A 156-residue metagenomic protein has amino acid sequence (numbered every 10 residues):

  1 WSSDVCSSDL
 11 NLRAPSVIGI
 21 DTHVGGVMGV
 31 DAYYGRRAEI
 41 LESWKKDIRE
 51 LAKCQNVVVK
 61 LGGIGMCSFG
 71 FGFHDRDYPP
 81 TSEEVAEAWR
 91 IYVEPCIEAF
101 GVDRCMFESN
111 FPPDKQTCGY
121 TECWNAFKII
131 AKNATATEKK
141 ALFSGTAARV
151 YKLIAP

Functional and structural regions predicted by a protein language model:
W1-S7: Short, small-residue-biased leader/transition segments that mark boundaries at the very start of proteins
V5, V24, S109-F111: Generic detector of well-ordered alpha-helical packing
C6, G25-G29, G65-S68: Short, catalytically relevant binding-site loops at active-site mouths
D9-R13, A52, I97-E98, A131: N-terminal cationic-hydrophobic initiation segments that often serve targeting/anchoring roles
G19-G25, V57-L61: Non-cysteine beta-strand/loop elements that form the S-adenosyl-L-methionine
D21-E39: Beta/alpha (TIM)-barrel catalytic core signal, keyed to glycine-rich beta->alpha loops juxtaposed to Asp/Glu that bind
G35-T117: Active-site-adjacent C-terminal substructures of enzyme catalytic domains
I91-P95, A99-M106, P113-P156: Mid-to-C-terminal alpha-helical segments outside catalytic/metal-binding sites
